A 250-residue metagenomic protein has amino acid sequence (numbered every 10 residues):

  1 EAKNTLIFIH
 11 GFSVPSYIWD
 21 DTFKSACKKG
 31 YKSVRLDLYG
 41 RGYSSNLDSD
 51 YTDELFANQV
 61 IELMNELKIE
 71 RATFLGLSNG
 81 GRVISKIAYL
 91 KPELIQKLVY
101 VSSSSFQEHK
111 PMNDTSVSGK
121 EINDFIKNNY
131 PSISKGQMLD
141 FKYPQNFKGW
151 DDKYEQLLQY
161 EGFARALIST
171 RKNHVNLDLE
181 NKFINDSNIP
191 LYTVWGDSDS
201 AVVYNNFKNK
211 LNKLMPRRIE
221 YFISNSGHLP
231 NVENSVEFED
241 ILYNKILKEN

Functional and structural regions predicted by a protein language model:
A2-Y43: Conserved HGGG/HGGXW glycine-rich cap/lid loop of the alpha/beta-hydrolase fold
I18-D20, S44-D50, H109-P111, Y204-N205: Conserved catalytic-core motifs of eukaryotic protein kinase domains, centered on the activation segment
R35-L75: Active-site loop/oxyanion-hole signature of alpha/beta-hydrolase fold enzymes
G76, G80, I84: Gly/Ala-rich beta-loop-alpha elbow adjacent to hydrolase catalytic centers
S85-L90, K97-N128: Flexible "cap/lid" loop of the alpha/beta hydrolase fold
H109-T115, F125-N185: Conserved alpha/beta-hydrolase catalytic His-Asp/Glu region
R165-N212, F222: Conserved serine/cysteine hydrolase catalytic core
R217-N250: Catalytic active-site module of serine/aspartate enzymes centered on a nucleophile-bearing elbow/loop
